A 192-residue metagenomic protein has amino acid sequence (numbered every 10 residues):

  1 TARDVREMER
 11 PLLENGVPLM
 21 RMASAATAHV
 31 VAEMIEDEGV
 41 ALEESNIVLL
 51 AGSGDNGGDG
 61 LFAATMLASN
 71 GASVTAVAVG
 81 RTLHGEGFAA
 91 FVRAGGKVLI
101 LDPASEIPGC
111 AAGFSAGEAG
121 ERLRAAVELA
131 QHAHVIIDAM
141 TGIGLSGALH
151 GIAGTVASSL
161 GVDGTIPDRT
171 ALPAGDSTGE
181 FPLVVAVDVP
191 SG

Functional and structural regions predicted by a protein language model:
T1-S45: Positively charged, low-complexity intrinsically disordered leader regions
E36, V40-G192: Glycine-rich phosphate/dinucleotide-binding loop and adjoining beta-alpha-beta core of small-molecule
